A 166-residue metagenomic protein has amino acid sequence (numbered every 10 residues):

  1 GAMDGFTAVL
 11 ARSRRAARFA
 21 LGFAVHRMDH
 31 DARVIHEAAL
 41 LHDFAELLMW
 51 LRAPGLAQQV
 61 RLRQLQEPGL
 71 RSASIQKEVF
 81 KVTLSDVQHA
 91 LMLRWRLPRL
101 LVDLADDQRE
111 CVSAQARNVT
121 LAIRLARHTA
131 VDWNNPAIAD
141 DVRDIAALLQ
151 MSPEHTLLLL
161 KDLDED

Functional and structural regions predicted by a protein language model:
G1-L10, R14-D166: Metal-dependent nucleotide-binding catalytic modules
